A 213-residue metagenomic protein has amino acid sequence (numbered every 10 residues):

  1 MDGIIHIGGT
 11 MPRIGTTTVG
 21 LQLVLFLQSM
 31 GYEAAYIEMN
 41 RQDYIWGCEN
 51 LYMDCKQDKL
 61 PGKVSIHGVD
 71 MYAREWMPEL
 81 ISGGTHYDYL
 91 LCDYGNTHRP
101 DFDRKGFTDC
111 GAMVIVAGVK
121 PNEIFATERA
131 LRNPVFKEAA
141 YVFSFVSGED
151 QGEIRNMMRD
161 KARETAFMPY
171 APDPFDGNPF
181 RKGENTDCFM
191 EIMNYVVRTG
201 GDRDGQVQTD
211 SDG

Functional and structural regions predicted by a protein language model:
G3-I14, Q22-L25, S29, E33-P100 (+2 more regions): P-loop/Walker-type NTP enzyme "switch/lid" segment
V19: Hydrophobic positions on the alpha1 helix immediately C-terminal to the Walker A/P-loop
Y32-A35, L90, M113, E138-A140 (+1 more regions): Hydrophobic anchor at the start of a short beta-strand that flanks the dinucleotide cofactor-binding loop
D43-G47, N122-I124, S147-R155: Short, charged/polar "capping" segments at the starts of alpha-helices and the immediately preceding loops
G47-D58, R129-R132, Q151-A162: Short, aromatic/basic amphipathic alpha-helical patches
P100-P121: Inter-motif core of Ras-like GTPase G domains
K105-C110, L131-E138: Short, conserved loop/helix-junction motifs that constitute active-site signature segments in enzyme catalytic cores
K137-G213: C-terminal lobe/tail of nucleotide-utilizing enzymes
